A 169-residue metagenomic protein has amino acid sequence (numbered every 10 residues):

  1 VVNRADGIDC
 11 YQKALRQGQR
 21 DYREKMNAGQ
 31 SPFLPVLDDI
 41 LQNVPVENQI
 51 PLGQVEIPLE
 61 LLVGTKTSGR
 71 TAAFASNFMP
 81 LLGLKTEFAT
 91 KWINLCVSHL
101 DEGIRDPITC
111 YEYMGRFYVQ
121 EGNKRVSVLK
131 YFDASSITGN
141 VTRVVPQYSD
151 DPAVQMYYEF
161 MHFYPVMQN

Functional and structural regions predicted by a protein language model:
V1-M114, Q120, K124, K130-Y131: Short, charged/polar connector segments at secondary-structure boundaries
P107-R116, Q120-N169: Glycine- and acidic-residue-rich phosphate-binding/metal-coordinating active-site segment common to enzymes that handle
